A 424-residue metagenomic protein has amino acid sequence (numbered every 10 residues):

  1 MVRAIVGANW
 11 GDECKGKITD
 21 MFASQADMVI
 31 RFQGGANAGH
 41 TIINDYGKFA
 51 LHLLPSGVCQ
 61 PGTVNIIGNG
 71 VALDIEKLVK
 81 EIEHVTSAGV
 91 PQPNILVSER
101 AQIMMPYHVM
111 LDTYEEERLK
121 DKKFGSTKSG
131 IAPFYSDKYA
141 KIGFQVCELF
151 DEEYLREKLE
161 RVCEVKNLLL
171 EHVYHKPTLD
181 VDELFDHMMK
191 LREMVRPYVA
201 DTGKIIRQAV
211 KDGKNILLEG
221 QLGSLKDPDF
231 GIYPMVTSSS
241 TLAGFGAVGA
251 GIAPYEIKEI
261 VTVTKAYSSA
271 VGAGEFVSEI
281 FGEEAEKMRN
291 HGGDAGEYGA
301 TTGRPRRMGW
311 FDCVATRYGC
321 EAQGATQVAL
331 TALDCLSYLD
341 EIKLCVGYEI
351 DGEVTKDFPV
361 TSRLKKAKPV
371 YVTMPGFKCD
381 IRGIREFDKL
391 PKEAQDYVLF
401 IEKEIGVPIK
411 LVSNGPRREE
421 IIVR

Functional and structural regions predicted by a protein language model:
M1-R424: Non-transmembrane, aqueous-exposed alpha-helical and coiled segments at domain scale
